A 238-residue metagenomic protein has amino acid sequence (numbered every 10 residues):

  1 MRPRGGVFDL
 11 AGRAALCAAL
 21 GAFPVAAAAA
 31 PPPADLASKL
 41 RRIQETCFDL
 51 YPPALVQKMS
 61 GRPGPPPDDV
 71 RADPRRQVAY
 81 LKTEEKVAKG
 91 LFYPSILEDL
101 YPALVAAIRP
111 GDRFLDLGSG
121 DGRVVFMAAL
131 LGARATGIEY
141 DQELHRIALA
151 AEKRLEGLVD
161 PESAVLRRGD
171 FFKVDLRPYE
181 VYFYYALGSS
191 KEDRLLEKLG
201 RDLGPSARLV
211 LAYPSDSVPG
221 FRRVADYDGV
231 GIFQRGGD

Functional and structural regions predicted by a protein language model:
A30-R109: S-adenosyl-L-methionine
D112-G120: Conserved class I S-adenosyl-L-methionine
G122-F126: Glycine-rich SAM-binding Motif I of class I
A129-L130: Gly/Ala-rich phosphate-binding loop of Rossmann-like dinucleotide-binding domains, activating on the conserved
R134-E139: Conserved SAM-binding motif I beta-strand of class I
R146-L176: S-adenosyl-L-methionine
E180-D193: A short SAM/SAH-binding and catalytic strip from SAM-dependent methyltransferases
S190-G237: C-terminal substrate-binding/active-site "lid" region of AdoMet-derived donor-dependent transferases
